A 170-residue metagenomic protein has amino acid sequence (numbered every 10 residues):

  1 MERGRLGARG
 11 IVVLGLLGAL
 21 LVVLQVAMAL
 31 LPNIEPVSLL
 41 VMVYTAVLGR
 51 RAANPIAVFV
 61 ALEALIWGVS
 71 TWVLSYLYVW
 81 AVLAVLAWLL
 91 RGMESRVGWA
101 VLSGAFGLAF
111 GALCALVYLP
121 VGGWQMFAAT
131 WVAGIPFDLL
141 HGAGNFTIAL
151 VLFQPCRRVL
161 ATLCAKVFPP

Functional and structural regions predicted by a protein language model:
M1, A46-R51, L86-E94, Q154-L160: Structural signal for the C-terminal ends of transmembrane alpha-helices and the immediately following loop
M1-V47, R51-P55: Hydrophobic transmembrane alpha-helices
L20, L24-A27, L40-V43, V47 (+8 more regions): Residues within alpha-helical transmembrane segments of multi-pass membrane proteins, especially transporters, ion
V22-E35, V58-M93, G122-W124: Interfacial aromatic-anchored transmembrane helix boundaries in multi-pass membrane proteins
V47, A84, A115-L119: Juxtamembrane interface at the ends
A53-A64, G98-L108: Central hydrophobic cores of alpha-helical transmembrane segments in multi-pass integral membrane proteins
V73-L77, S95-P170: Membrane-embedded alpha-helical hairpins and interfacial helices in multi-pass inner-membrane proteins
